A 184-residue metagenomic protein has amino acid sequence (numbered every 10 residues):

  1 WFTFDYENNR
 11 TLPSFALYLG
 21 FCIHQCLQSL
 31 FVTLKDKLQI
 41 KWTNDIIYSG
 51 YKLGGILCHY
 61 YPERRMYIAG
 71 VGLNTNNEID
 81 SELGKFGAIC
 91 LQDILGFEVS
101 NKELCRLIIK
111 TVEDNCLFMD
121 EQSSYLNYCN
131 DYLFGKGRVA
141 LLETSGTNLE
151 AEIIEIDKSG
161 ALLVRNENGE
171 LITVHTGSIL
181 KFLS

Functional and structural regions predicted by a protein language model:
W1-T3: Active-site-flanking beta-strand signature of metal-NTP-handling nucleotidyl enzymes and homologous cyclase-like
E7-K37, Y48-S184: Long, positively charged amphipathic alpha-helical accessory segments at protein N-termini or as interdomain linkers
